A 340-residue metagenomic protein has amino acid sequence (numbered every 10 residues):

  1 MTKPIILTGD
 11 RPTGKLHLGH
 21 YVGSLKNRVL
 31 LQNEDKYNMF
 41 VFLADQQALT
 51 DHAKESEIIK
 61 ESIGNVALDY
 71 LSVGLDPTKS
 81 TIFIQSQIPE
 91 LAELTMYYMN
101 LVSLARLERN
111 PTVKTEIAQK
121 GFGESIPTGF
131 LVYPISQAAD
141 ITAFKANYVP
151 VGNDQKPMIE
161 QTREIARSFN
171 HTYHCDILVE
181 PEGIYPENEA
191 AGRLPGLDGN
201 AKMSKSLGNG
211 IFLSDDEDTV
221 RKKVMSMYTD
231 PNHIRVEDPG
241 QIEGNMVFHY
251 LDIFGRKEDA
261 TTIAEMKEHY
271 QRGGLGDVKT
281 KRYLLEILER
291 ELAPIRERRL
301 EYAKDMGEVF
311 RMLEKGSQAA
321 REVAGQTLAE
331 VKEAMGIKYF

Functional and structural regions predicted by a protein language model:
T2-A139, R296, L300: N-terminal Rossmann-like or analogous alpha/beta NTP/dinucleotide-binding catalytic cores that position adenine
I6, L16, L25, I159 (+3 more regions): Hydrophobic alpha-helical segments
L16-V22, F40, K54-I59, T78 (+6 more regions): Structured ligand/cofactor/substrate-binding pocket environments in proteins
S24, R28, S62, V66 (+3 more regions): Alpha-helical packing segments of well-folded alpha/beta enzyme cores
D51, A143, N147-P150, E301 (+2 more regions): Short amphipathic alpha-helical segments at helix-loop
R109-N110, A146-N147, S206: A short secondary-structure junction signal
R163-F340: Conserved nucleotide- and phosphate/pyrophosphate-binding catalytic cores in adenylate/nucleotidyl-handling enzymes
